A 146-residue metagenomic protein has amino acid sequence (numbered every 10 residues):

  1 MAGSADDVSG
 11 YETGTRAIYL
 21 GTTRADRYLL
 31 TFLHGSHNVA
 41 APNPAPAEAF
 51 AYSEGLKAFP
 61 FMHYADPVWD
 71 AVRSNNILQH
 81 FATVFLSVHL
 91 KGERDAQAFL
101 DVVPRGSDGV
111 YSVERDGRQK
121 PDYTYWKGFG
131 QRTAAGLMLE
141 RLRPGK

Functional and structural regions predicted by a protein language model:
M1-A2, D6: Short beta-strand/loop motif that positions the catalytic acidic residue of the alpha/beta-hydrolase fold
D7-G10, G21, Y64-A65: A short linear-motif detector with a strong N-terminal bias
D7-G14, A40: Conserved alpha/beta-hydrolase "acid-adjacent" motif
G14-A25: Conserved loop-alpha-helix segment in the C-terminal half of the alpha/beta-hydrolase fold that carries the catalytic
R24-A25, H34-H37, P42-K146: Alpha/beta-hydrolase-fold serine-hydrolase catalytic core, especially in secreted/extracellular enzymes
L30: General small-molecule cofactor/ligand-binding pocket signal
